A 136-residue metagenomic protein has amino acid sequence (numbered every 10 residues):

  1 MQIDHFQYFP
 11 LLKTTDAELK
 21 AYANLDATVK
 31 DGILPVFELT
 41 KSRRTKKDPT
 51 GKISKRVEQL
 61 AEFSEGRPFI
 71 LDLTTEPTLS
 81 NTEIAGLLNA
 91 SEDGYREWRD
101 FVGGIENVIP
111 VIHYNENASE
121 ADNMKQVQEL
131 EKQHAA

Functional and structural regions predicted by a protein language model:
M1-A118: Alpha/beta catalytic barrel-like cores
S91, A118-L130: Distinct, well-ordered alpha-helical segments
D100-G103, K125-A135: Short, surface-exposed basic-aromatic patches at helix termini and helix-loop junctions that form
